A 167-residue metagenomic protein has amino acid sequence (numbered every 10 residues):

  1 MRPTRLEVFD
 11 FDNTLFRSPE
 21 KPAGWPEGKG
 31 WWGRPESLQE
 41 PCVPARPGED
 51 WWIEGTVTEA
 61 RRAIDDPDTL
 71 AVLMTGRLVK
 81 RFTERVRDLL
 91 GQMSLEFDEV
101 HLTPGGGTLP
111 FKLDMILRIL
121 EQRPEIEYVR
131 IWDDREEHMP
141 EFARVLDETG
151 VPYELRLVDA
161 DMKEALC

Functional and structural regions predicted by a protein language model:
R2-L109: Alpha-helical substrate-recognition element adjacent to the catalytic core
R2-L6, T69-L70, L78-C167: C-terminal cap/substrate-recognition subdomain and adjoining C-terminal extension of metal-dependent phosphatase-like
